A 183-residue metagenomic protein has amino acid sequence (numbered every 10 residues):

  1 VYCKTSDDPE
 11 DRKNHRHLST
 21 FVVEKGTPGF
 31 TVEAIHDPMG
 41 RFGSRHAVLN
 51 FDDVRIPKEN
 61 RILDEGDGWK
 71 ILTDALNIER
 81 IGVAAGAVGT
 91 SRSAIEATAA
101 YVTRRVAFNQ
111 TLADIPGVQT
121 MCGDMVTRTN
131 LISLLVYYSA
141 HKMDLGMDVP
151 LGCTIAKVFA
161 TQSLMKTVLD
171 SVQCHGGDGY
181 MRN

Functional and structural regions predicted by a protein language model:
V1-K4, M39-G43, G68-L72: Short, low-complexity, polar/charged sequence segments that are solvent-exposed and flexible
V1-V32: A short core secondary-structure module
Y2, T20-V22, H46-D53, R61: Conserved hydrophobic/aromatic beta-strand scaffold that supports enzyme active sites
E10, T31, E59-N60, R182-N183: Short active-site-adjacent structural elements
R12-R16, F42-S44, L63: Short glycine/proline-enriched turns and hinge-like loops at secondary-structure junctions
H15-L18, T27, R45-H46, K58 (+1 more regions): Short coil/turn connectors at secondary-structure junctions
G26-R55: Flexible, small-/acidic-enriched active-site or ligand-binding loops
V48-D53, K58, E65-D67, I71-N183: Alpha-helical interface subdomain recognition
